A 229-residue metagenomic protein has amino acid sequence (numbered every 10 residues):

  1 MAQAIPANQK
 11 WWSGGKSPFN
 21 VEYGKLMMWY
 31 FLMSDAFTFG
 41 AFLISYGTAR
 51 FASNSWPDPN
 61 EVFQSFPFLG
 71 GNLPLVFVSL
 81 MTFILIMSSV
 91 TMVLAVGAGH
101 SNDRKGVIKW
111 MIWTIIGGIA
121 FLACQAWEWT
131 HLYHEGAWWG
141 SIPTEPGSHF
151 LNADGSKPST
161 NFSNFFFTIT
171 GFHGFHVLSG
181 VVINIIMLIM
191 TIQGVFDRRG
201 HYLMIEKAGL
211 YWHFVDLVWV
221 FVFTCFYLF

Functional and structural regions predicted by a protein language model:
M1-F229: ...captures the hydrophobic TM-helix bundle architecture rather than a specific catalytic motif, and can also fire on
